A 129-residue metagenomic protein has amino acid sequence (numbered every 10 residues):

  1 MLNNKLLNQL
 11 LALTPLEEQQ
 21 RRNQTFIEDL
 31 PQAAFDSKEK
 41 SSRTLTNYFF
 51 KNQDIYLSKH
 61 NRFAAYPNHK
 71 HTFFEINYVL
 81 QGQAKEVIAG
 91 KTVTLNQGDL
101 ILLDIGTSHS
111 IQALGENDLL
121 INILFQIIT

Functional and structural regions predicted by a protein language model:
M1-L80: Generic protein-terminus/edge-of-domain signal
F50-T129: N-terminal regulatory/effector-sensing and dimerization cores that precede helix-turn-helix DNA-binding domains
